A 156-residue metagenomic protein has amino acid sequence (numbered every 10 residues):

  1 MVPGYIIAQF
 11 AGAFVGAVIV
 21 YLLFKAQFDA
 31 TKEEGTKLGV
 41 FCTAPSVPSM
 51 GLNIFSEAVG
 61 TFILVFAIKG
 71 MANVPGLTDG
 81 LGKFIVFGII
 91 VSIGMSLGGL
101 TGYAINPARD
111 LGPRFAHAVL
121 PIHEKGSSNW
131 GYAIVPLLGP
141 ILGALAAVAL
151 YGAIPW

Functional and structural regions predicted by a protein language model:
M1-W156: Membrane-interface helix-loop junctions and terminal tails of multi-pass membrane proteins
